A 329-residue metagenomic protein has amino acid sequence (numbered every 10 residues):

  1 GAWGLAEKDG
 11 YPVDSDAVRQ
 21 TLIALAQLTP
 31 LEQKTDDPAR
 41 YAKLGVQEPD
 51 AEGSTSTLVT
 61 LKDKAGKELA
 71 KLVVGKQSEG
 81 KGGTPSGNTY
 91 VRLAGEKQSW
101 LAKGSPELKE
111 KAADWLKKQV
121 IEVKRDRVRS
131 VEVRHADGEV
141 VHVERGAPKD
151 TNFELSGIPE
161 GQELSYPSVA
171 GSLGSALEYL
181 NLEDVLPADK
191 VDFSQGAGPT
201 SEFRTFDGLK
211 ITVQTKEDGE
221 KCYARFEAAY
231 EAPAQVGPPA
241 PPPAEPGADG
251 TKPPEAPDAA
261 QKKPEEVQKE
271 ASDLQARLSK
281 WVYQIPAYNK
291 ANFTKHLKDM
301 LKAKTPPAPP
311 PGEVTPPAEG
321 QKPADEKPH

Functional and structural regions predicted by a protein language model:
G1-H329: Long, low-complexity, repeat-rich, intrinsically disordered, solvent-exposed domains used in surface/appendage assembly
